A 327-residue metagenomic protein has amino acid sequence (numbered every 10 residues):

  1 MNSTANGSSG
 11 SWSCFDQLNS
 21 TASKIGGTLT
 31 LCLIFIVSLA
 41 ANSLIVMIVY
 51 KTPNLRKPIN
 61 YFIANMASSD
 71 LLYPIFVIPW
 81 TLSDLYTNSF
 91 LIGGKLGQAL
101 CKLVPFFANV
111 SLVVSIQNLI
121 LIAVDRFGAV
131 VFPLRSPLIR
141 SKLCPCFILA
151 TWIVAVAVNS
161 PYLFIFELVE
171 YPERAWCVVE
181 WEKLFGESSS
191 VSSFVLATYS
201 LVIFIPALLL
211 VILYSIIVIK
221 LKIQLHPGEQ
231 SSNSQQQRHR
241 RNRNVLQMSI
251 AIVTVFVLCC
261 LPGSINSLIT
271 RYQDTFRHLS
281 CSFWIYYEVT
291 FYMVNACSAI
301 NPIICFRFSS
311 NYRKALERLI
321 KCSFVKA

Functional and structural regions predicted by a protein language model:
M1-A40: Extracellular N-terminal segment of 7TM GPCRs
M1-D16, N54, L138, I223-Q247 (+1 more regions): Intrinsically disordered regulatory tails of 7TM GPCRs
G7-L18, T87-P105, N109-V110, A157-F204 (+2 more regions): Loop architecture of class A 7-transmembrane GPCRs
S23-C32, P58-L121, F132, S136: Extracellular TM2-ECL1-early TM3 structural module of rhodopsin-like
L72, S83-Y86, S111-L121, G128 (+2 more regions): Fourth transmembrane helix
L72-P79, A157-S160, F164, F204 (+3 more regions): Hydrophobic alpha-helical segments of membrane proteins
E180-G186, I219-G263: Intracellular effector-coupling site of seven-transmembrane GPCRs, centered on the ICL3-to-TM6 transition
L209-L210, V255-L268, Y287-A327: Seventh transmembrane helix
